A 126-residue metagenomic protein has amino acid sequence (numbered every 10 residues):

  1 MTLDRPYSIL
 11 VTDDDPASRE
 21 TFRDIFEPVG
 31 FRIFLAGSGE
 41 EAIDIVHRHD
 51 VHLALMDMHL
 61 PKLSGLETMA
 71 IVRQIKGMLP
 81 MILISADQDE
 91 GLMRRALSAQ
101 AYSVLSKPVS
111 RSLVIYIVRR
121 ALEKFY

Functional and structural regions predicted by a protein language model:
P16-F34, A99: Two-component/phosphorelay signaling modules centered on CheY-like receiver
S38, S64-E67: Acidic catalytic/metal-coordinating carboxylates
D44, L66-M78: Short amphipathic alpha-helix used as the core "switch/output" element in two-component signaling
H49-L55, L60: Active-site beta3 strand of CheY-like receiver
E67, Q88-V104: Alpha4 helix (beta4-alpha4-beta5 surface) of REC/receiver domains from two-component response regulators
G91, V109-V118: C-terminal output helix
R119-Y126: The C-terminal output helix
